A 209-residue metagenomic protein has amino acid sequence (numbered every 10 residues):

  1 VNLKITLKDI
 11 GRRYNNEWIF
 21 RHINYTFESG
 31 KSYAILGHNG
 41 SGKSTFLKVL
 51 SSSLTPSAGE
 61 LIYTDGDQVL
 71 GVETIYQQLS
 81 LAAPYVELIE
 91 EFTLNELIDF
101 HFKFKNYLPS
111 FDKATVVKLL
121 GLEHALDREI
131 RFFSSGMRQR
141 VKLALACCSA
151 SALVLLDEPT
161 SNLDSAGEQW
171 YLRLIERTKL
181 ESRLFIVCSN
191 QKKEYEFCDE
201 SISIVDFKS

Functional and structural regions predicted by a protein language model:
I5, F20-H22: Conserved structural motif at the start of ABC-family nucleotide-binding domains
L36-H38: The feature captures the beta-strand-to-loop junction immediately N-terminal to the Walker
S51: Helix-to-loop junction immediately C-terminal to a conserved catalytic motif
G59-I75: Conserved ABC transporter NBD signature motif
Y85, E90-N106: Q-loop/switch helix immediately C-terminal to the Walker
S110-L126: Conserved ABC ATPase "signature" region
L143-L145: Hydrophobic anchor residue at the start of the ABC signature
V154-E158: Catalytic Walker B motif of ABC-type/P-loop ATPase nucleotide-binding domains
